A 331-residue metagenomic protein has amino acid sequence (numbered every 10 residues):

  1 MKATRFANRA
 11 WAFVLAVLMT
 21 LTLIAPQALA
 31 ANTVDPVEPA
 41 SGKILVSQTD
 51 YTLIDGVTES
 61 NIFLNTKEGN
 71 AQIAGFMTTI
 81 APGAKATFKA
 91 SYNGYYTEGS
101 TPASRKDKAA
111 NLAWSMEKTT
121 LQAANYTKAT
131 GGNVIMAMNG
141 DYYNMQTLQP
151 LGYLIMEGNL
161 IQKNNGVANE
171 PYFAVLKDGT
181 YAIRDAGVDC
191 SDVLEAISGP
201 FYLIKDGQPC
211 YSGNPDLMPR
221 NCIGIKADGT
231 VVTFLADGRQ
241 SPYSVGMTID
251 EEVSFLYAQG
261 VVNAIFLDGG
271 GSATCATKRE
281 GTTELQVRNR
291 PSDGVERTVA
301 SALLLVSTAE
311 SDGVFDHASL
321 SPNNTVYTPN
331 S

Functional and structural regions predicted by a protein language model:
K2-V14: Bacterial N-terminal signal peptides that target proteins for export
F13-L23: Bacterial N-terminal signal peptides
L21-D35: Sec-dependent signal peptide cleavage junction
A31-N165, A182, T325: Zymogen propeptides
F63-K67, Q72-M77, S198-D228: Conserved beta-alpha junction segments in alpha/beta enzyme cores
I135-N139, Y172-A174, Y181-A182, C222-G224 (+3 more regions): Structural recognition of the beta-strand scaffold that forms the well-ordered cores of secreted hydrolase catalytic
T147-V167, P209-V262, S272-N324: Conserved, well-ordered active-site substructure
G166-C210: A substrate-binding/cap region within the structured catalytic cores of diverse enzymes
